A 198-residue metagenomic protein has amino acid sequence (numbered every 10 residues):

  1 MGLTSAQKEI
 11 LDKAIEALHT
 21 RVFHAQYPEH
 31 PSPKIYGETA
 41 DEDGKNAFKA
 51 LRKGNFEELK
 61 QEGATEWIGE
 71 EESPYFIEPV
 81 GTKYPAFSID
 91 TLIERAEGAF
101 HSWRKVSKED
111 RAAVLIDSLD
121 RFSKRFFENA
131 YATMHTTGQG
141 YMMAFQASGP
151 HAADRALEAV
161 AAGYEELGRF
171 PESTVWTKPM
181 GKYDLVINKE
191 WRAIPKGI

Functional and structural regions predicted by a protein language model:
M1-G2, T82-K83, A152, A156 (+1 more regions): Generic low-polarity alpha-helical segments
M1-H135: Short, structured beta/alpha segment
D90, E94, A112-F127, Q139-I187: Long amphipathic alpha-helix in the N-terminal Rossmann-like dinucleotide-binding domain of NAD(P)-dependent
R192-I198: A short, charged/proline- and glycine-enriched loop that marks the coil->beta-strand transition at the N-terminal
